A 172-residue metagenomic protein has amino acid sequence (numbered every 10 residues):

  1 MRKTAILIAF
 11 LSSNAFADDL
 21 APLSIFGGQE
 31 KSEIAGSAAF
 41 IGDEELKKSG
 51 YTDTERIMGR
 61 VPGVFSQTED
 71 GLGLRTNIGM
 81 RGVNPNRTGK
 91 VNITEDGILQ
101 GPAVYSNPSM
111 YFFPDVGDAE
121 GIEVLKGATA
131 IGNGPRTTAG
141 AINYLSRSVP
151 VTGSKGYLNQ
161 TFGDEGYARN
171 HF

Functional and structural regions predicted by a protein language model:
M1-F16: Gram-negative bacterial Sec-dependent N-terminal signal peptides
A17-K47, E55: Short, acidic, small-residue-rich periplasmic hinge/interaction motif at the N-terminus of Gram-negative outer-membrane
D18, S32-E33, R87-T88, N133 (+1 more regions): Short loop/turn motifs that connect adjacent beta-strands in outer-membrane beta-barrel proteins
S37-D53, G59, M80-V83, F162: Short, polar/charged loop or turn motifs at beta-strand boundaries
L46, I57-M58, I122-E123, I142: Non-catalytic regulatory/gating segments with a bias toward low-complexity or hydrophobic composition
E55, G59-P102: Extracytoplasmic beta-strand/coil segments of soluble accessory domains associated with Gram-negative outer-membrane
I98-K126: Short acidic/polar hinge/loop motifs at secondary-structure boundaries that mediate gating or recognition
G121, T129, A141, L145-F172: Short strand-turn segments of transmembrane beta-barrel domains in outer membranes, especially the first one or two
